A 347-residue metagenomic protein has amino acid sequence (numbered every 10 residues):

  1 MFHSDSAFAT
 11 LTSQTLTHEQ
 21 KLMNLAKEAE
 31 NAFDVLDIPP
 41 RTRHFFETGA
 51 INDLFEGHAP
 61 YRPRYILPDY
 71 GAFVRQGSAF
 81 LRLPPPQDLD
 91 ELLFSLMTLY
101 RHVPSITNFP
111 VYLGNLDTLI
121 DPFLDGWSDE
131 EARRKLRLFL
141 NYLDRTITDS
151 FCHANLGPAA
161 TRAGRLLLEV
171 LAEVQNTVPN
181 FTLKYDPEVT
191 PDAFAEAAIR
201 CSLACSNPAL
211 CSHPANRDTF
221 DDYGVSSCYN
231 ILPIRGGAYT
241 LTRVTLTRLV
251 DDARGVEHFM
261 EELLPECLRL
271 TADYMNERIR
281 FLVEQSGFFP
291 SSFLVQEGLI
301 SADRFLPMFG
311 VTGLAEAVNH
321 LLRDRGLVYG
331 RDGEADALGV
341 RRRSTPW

Functional and structural regions predicted by a protein language model:
F2-D303, D324, G330-L338, R342-P346: Conserved catalytic cores of very large enzyme subunits
V111, S301-A317: Conserved phosphate/anionic-ligand binding catalytic regions in large, soluble enzymes, centered on
E316-D324: Well-ordered alpha-helical scaffold segments within catalytic/enzyme domains
